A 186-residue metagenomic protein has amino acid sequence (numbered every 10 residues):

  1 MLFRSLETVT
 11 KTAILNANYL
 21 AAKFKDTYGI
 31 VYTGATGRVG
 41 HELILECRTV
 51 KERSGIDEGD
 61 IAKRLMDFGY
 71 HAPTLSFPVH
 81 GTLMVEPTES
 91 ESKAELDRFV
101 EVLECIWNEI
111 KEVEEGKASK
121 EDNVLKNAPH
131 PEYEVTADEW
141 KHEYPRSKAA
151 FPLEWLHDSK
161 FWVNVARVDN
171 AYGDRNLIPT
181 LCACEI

Functional and structural regions predicted by a protein language model:
S5-I186: Non-catalytic terminal extensions of PLP-dependent enzymes
